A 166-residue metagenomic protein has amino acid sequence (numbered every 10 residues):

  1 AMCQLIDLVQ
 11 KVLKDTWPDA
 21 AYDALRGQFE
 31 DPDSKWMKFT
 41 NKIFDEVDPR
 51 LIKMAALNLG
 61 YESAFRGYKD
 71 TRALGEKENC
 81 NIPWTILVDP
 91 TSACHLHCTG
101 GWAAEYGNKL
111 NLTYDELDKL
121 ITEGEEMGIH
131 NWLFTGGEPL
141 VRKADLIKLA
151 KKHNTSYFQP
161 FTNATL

Functional and structural regions predicted by a protein language model:
A1-K35, F39: Auxiliary Fe-S-binding modules of radical SAM enzymes
D31-L87: N-terminal [4Fe-4S]-dependent radical SAM core
L59, T91-C94, R142: Short hydrophobic/aromatic-rich motifs at helix boundaries and adjacent loops
N79-N81, T85-D115: Canonical Radical SAM [4Fe-4S] cluster-binding loop centered on the CxxxCxxC motif and its immediate flanking residues
T85, A104-Y114, M127-R142, A150-L166: Core AdoMet radical
D118-I121, L146-A150: Generic structural signal for well-ordered alpha-helices, preferentially at hydrophobic/aromatic core positions
G124: Hydrophobic pocket-lining residues that define ligand/cofactor binding sites across diverse proteins
